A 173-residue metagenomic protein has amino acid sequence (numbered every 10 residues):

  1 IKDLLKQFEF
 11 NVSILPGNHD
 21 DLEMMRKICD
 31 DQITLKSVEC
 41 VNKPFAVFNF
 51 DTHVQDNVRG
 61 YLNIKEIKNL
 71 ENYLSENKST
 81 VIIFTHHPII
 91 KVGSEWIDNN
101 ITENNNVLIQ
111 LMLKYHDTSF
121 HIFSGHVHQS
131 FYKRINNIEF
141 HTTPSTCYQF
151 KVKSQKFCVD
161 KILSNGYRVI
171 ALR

Functional and structural regions predicted by a protein language model:
I1-N11, N100-Q110, I135-T146: Short, electropositive alpha-helical surface patch
I1-S37, K114: Core catalytic region of metal-dependent phosphoesterases/phosphodiesterases, especially metallo-beta-lactamase-like
V12-N18, F50-D51, I82-T85, H116 (+2 more regions): Active-site neighborhood of phospho(di)ester-bond hydrolases with catalytic His/Asp-centered motifs
N18-M25, Q55-V58, P88-G93, T118 (+2 more regions): Active-site environment of divalent metal-dependent phosphoester hydrolases
D21-Q32, Q55-I64, K151-K161: Acidic/histidine-rich helix-loop elements that form or flank divalent-metal/phosphate-binding sites at the catalytic
N42-T80, I97-V107: Binuclear metal-dependent hydrolase catalytic cores centered on His/Asp/Glu-rich metal-binding motifs
Y61, S79-F120, Q149-K151: Active-site-proximal segments of metal-dependent phosphoesterases and phosphodiesterases across multiple
K68, S75, Q110-Y115, S130-R173: Binuclear metal-dependent phosphoesterase catalytic core
